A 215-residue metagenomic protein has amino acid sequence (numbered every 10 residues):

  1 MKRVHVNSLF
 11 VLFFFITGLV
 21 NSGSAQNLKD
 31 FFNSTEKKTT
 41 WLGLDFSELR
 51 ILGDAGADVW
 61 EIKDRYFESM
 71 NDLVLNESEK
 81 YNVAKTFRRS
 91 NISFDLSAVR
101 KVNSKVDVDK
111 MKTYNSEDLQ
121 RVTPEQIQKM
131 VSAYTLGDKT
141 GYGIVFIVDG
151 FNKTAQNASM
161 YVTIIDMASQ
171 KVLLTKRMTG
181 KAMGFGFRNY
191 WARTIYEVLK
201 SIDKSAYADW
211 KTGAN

Functional and structural regions predicted by a protein language model:
M1-F31: Bacterial Sec-dependent N-terminal signal peptides
V6, L75, E79, R88 (+5 more regions): Generic surface-pattern signal
S8, F15, S22-S24, K110-E117 (+3 more regions): A near-ubiquitous, low-amplitude feature marking generic local secondary-structure context
L9-L12, T17, D95, G186 (+1 more regions): Residues in flexible loops and secondary-structure boundaries
G23-T113, N215: A structural "domain/chain start" motif
N27-A55, E117-K139, F151-T163, M167-N215: C-terminal/domain-edge helix-coil "capping" segments
I144: Globin-like tetrapyrrole-binding proteins
V148: Active-site nucleophile-His-acid catalytic modules used for acyl/amide transfer and hydrolysis across diverse enzymes
